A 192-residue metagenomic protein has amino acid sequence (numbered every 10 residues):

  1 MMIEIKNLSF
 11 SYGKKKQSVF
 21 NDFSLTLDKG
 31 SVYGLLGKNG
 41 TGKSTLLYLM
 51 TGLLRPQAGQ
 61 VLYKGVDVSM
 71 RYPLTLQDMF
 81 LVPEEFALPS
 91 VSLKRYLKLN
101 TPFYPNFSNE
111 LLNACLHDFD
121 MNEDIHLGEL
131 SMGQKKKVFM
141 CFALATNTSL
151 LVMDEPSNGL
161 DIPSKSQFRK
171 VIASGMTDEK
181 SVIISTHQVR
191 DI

Functional and structural regions predicted by a protein language model:
M1-D22, K29: A short, flexible loop at the N-terminus of ABC-type nucleotide-binding domains that lies
Y33-K38: The feature captures the beta-strand-to-loop junction immediately N-terminal to the Walker
T51: Helix-to-loop junction immediately C-terminal to a conserved catalytic motif
G59-M70, L74-T75: Conserved ABC transporter NBD signature motif
L81-V138: ABC-family P-loop ATPase nucleotide-binding domains
L151-E155: Catalytic Walker B motif of ABC-type/P-loop ATPase nucleotide-binding domains
K165-D178: Helical segment within the ABC ATPase nucleotide-binding domain
